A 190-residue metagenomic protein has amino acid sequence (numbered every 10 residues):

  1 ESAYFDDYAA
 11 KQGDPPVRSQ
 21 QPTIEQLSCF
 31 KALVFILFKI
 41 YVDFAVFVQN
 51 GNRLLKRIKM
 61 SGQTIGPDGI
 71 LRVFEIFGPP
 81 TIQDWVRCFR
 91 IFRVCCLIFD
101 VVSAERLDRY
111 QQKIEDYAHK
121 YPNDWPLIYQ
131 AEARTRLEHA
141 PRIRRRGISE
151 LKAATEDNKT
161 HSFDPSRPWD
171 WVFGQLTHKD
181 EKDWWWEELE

Functional and structural regions predicted by a protein language model:
E1-E190: Short, low-complexity/basic segments of RNA/nucleic acid-handling proteins
